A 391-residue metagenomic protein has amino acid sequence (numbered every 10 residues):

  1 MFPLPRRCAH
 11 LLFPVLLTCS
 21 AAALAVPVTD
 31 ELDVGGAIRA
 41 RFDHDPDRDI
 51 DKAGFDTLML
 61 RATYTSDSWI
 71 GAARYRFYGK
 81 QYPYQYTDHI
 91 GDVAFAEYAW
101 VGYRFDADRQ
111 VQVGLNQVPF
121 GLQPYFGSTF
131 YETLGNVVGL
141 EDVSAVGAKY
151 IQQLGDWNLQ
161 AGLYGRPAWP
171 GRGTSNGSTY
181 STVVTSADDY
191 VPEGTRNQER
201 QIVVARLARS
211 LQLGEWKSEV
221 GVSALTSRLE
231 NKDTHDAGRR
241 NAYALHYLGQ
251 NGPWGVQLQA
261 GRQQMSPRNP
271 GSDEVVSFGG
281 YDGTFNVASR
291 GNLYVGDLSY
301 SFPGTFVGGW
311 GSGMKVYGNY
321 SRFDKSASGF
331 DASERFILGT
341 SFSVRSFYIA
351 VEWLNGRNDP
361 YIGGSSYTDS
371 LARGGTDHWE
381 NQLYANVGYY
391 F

Functional and structural regions predicted by a protein language model:
T18-A22: N-terminal signal peptide c-region/cleavage motif recognized by signal peptidases
P27-D43, R48-G171, A208-Q212, V351 (+1 more regions): Outer membrane beta-barrel
D30-A40, G71-A73, V111-V113, L159-A161 (+8 more regions): Transmembrane beta-strands of outer-membrane beta-barrel proteins
R41-D47, R76-Y86, F120-L122, G127 (+10 more regions): Sequence/structural signature of outer-membrane beta-barrel proteins
D51-L58, D92-E97, D142-V146, Q153-G155 (+7 more regions): Residues that define the transmembrane beta-barrel architecture of outer-membrane proteins
M59-R61, A99-G102, K149-I151, R206-A208 (+4 more regions): Outer-membrane beta-barrel architecture
D67-S68, R200, S210-S326, E334 (+1 more regions): Detector for outer-membrane/organellar transmembrane beta-barrel domains, recognizing the amphipathic beta-strand
G296, G375-F391: Outer-membrane beta-barrel "beta-signal"
